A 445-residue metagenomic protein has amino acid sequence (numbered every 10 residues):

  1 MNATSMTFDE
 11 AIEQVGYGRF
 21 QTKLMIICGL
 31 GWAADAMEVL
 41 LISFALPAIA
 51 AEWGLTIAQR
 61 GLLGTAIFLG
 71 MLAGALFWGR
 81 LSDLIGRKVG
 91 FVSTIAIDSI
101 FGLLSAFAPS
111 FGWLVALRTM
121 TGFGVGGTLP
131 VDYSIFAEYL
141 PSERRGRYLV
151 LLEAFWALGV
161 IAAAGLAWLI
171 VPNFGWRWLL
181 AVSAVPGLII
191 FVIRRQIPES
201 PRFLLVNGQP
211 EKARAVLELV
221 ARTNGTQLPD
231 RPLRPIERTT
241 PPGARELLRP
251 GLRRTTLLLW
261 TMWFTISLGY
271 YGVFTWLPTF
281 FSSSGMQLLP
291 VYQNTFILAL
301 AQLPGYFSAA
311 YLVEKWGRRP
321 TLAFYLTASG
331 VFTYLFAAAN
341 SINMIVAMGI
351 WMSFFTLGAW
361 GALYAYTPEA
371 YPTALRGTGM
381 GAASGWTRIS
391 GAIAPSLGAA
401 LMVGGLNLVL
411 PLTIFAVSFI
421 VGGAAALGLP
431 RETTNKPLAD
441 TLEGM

Functional and structural regions predicted by a protein language model:
M1-M445: Transmembrane-helix signature of 12-pass secondary carriers
